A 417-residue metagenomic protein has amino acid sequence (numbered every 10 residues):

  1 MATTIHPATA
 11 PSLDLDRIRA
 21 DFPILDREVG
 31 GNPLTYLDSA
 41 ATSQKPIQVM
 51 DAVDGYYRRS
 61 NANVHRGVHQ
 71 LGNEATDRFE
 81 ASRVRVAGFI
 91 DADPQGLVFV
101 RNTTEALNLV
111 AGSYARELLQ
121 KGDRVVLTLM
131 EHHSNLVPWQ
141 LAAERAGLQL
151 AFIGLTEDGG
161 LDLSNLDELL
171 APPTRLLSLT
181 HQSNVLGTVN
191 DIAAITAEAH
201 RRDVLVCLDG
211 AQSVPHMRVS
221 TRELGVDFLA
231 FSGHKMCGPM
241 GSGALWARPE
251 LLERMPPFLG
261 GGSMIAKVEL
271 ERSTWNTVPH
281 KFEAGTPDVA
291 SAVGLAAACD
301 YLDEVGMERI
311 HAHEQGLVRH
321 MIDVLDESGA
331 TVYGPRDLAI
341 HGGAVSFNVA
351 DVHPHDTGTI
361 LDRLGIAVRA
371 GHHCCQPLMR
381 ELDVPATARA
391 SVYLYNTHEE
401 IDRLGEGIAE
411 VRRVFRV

Functional and structural regions predicted by a protein language model:
M1-V417: Pyridoxal 5′-phosphate
